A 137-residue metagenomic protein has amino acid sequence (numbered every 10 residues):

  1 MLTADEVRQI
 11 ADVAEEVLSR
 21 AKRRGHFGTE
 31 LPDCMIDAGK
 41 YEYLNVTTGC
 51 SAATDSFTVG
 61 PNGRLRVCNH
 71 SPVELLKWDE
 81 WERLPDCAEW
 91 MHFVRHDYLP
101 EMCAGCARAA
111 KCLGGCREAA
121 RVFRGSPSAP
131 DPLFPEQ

Functional and structural regions predicted by a protein language model:
M1-R66, H70-L75: Radical SAM enzyme [4Fe-4S]-AdoMet core and its adjacent flexible, acidic and glycine-rich loops/tails across
N69-Q137: Flexible mid-to-C-terminal extensions adjoining Fe-S/redox cofactors in radical SAM and related proteins
